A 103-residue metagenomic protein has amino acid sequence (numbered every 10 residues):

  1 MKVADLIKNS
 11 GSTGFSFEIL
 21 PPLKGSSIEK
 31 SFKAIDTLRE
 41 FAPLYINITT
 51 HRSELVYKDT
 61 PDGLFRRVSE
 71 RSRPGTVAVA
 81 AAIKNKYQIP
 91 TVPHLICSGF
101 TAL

Functional and structural regions predicted by a protein language model:
M1-A4, F32-D36, T76-A81: Generic structural signal for well-ordered alpha-helices, preferentially at hydrophobic/aromatic core positions
M1-F17: N-terminal amphipathic alpha-helix/helix-capping segment at the start of soluble metabolic enzymes
N9, T60-P93: Alpha-helix-loop-beta-strand connector modules within alpha/beta enzyme cores
S10-G14, P21, S26-S27, S31: Acidic/polar, glycine-rich intrinsically disordered N-terminal extensions of enzymes
T13-P21, L44-I48, T91-L95: Hydrophobic faces of well-ordered beta-strands that scaffold small-molecule active sites in alpha/beta enzyme cores
P22, F41-T76, F100: Glycine-rich, proline-tolerant flexible connector loops at the mouths of alpha/beta enzymes
S26-F32, C97-L103: Glycine-rich anion/phosphate-binding loops
L38-R39, K84: N-terminal cationic-hydrophobic initiation segments that often serve targeting/anchoring roles
